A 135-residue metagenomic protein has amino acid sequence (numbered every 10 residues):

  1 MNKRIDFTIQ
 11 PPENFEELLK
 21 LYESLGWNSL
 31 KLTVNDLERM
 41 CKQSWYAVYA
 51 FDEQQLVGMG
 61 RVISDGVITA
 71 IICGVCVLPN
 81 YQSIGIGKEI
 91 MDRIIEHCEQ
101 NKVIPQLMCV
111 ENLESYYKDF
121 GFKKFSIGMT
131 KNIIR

Functional and structural regions predicted by a protein language model:
M1-V34, G128: Short amphipathic alpha-helix that is part of the acyltransferase structural core
Q10, C73, P105-C109: Small/polar loops that bind or transfer phosphate-bearing groups
E13, V67, N112-S115: Short alpha-helical
D36-C76: A conserved beta-strand-loop-helix scaffold within acyl/acetyltransferase catalytic domains
Y81, G85-I90: Conserved acetyl-CoA pyrophosphate-binding loop and the N-cap/start of the following alpha-helix in GNAT-like
E89-P105: Conserved acyl-CoA
V103-Q106, E111-I134: Conserved active-site alpha-helix within GNAT-family acetyltransferase domains
